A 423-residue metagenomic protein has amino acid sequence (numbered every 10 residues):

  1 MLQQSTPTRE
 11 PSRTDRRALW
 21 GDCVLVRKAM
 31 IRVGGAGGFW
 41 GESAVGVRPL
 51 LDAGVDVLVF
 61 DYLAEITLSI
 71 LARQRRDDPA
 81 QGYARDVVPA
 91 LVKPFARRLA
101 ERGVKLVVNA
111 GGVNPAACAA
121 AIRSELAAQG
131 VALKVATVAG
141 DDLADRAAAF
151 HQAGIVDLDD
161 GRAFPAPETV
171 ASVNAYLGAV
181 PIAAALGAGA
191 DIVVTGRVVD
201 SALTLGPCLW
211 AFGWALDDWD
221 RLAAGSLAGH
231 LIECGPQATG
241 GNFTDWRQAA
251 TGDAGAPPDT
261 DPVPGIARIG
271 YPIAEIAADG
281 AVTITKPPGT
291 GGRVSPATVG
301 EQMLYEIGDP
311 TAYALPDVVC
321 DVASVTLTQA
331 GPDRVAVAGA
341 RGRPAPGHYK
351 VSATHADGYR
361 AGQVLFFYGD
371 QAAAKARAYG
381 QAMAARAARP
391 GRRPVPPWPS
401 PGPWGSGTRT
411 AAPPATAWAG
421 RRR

Functional and structural regions predicted by a protein language model:
W20, V24-L50: N-terminal amphipathic/basic leader segments beginning at the initiator methionine
V26-K28, E65-Q81, A100, L143-E168: Gly-rich Lys/Arg/Thr-decorated short loops/hinges at beta-loop-alpha junctions or inter-strand turns that position
F39-W40, A64-I66, A110-A119, R197-L203: Gly/Ser/Thr-rich loops at beta-strand to alpha-helix junctions that form or flank small-molecule/cofactor-binding
A53-A72, R97: N-terminal glycine-rich anion-binding loops that anchor highly charged ligand groups
A128-L143, L205-W246: Catalytic or ion-translocation cores adjacent to nucleophile or general acid/base/metal-coordination motifs in diverse
Q129, L133-R197, S201: Active-site cavity-forming subdomains of large catalytic enzyme subunits
L227-R334: A conserved active-site cap/scaffold subdomain adjacent to cofactor or substrate pockets
A338-R423: C-terminal non-catalytic interaction/assembly regions of soluble proteins
